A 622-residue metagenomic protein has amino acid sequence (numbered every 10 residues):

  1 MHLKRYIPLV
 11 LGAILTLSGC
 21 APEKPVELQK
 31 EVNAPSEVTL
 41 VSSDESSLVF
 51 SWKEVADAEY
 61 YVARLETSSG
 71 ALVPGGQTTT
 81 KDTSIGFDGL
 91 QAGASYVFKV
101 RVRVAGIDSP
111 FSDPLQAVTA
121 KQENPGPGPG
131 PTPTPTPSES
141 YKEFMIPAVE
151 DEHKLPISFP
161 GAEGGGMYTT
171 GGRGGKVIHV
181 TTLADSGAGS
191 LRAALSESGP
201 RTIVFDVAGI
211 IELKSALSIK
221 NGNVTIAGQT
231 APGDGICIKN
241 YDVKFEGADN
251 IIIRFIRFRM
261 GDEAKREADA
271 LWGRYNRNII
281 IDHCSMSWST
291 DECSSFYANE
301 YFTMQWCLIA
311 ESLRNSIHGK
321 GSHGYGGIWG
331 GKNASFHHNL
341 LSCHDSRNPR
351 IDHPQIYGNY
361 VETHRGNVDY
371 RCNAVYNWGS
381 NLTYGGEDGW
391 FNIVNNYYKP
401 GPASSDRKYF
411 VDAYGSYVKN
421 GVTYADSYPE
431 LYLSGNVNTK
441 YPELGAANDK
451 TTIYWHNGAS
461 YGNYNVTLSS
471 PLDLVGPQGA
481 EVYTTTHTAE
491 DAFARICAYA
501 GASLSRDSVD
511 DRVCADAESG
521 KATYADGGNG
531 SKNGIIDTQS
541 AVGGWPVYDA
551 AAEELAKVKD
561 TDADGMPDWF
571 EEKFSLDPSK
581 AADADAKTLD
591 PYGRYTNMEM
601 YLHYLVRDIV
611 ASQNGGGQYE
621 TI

Functional and structural regions predicted by a protein language model:
P22-D57, A92, D108-P125: Pro/Thr/Ser/Gly-rich low-complexity, intrinsically disordered linker/stalk tracts
V55-G76: Extracellular low-complexity, O-glycosylation-prone stalks/linkers
F87-I107: Beta-strand-rich modules
I157-I203: Acidic Gly/Asp/Thr-rich repetitive segments characteristic of extracellular carbohydrate-active and adhesion proteins
R192-G199, I210-T225, I236-R254, M260-R277 (+1 more regions): Extracellular beta-strand-rich solenoid/capping regions of secreted or surface-exposed proteins that bind or remodel
N223, G228, D249-M260, Y275-W288 (+4 more regions): Right-handed parallel beta-helix
R350, Q355, H364-G543: Extracellular beta-rich repeat passengers
G543-I622: Extracellular calcium-associated, cysteine-rich motifs in secreted modular proteins
